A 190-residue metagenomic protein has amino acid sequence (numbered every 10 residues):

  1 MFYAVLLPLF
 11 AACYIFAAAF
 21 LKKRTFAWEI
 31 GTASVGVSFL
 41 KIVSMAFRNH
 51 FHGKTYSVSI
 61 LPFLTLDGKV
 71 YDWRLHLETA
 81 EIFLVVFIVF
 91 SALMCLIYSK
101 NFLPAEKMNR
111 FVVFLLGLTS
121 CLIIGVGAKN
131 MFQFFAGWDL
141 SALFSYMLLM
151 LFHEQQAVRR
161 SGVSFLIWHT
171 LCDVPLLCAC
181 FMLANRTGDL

Functional and structural regions predicted by a protein language model:
M1-L190: ...captures the hydrophobic TM-helix bundle architecture rather than a specific catalytic motif, and can also fire on
